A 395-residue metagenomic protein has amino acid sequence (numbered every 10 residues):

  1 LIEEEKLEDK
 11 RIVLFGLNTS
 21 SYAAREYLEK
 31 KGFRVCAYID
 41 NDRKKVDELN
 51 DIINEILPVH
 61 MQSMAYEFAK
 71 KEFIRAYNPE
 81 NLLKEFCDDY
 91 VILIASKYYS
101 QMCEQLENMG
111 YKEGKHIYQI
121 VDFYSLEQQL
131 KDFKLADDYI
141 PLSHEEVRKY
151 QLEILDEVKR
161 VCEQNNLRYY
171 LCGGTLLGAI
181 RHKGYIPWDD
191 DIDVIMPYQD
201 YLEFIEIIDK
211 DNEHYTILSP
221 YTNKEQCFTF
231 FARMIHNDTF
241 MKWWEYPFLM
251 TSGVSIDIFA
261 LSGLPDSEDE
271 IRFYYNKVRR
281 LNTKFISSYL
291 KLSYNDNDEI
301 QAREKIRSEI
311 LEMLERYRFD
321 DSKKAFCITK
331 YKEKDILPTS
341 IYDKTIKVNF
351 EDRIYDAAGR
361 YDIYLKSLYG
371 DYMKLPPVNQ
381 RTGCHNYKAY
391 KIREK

Functional and structural regions predicted by a protein language model:
L1-K134: Hydrophobic, well-ordered beta-alpha structural blocks that scaffold small-molecule cofactor pockets
L14-F15, L171-C172, M196: Short hydrophobic beta-strand that contains or immediately precedes a catalytic carboxylate
S21-A23, Q101-C103, G178-R181, E203-I205 (+4 more regions): Short catalytic/ligand-binding loop motif for oxyanion handling, primarily in non-cytosolic enzymes, centered on
K31, K159-I192, Y201, S340: Active-site nucleotide-donor binding segment shared across nucleotidyl transfer reactions
K97-Y99, Y198-Y201: Helix N-cap motif at beta-to-alpha junctions
L135-E163, I208-D266, S287-L368, L375-K395: Conserved catalytic core of two-metal-ion nucleotidyltransferases
I271-T283: Short, surface-exposed, charged loop/turn segments at secondary-structure junctions
